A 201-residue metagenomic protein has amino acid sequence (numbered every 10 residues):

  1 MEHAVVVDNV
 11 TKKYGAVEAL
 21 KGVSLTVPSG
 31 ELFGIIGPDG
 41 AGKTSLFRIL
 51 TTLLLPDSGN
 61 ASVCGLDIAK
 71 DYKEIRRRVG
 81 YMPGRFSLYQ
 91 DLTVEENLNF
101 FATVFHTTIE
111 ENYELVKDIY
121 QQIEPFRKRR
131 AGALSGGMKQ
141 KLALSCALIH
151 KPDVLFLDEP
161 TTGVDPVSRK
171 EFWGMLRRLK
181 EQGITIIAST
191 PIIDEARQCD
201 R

Functional and structural regions predicted by a protein language model:
G59-K70, I75: Conserved ABC transporter NBD signature motif
N99, T103, E110-F126: Conserved ABC ATPase "signature" region
R130-L134: Conserved ABC ATPase signature
L144: Hydrophobic anchor residue at the start of the ABC signature
L155-D158: Catalytic Walker B motif of ABC-type/P-loop ATPase nucleotide-binding domains
